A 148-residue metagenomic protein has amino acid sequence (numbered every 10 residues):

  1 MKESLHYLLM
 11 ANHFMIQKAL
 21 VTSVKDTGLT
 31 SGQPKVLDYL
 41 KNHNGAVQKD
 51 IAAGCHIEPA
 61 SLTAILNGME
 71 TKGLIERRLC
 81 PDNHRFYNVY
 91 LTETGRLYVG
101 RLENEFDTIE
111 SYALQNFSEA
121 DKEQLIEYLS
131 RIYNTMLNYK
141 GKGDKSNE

Functional and structural regions predicted by a protein language model:
M1-T27, L91: N-terminal leader segment of winged-helix/HTH proteins
Q17, N67-E127: Charged, amphipathic alpha-helical coiled-coil/dimerization segments
V36-L37: Short alpha-helical "packing" element that flanks the helix-turn-helix/winged-helix DNA-binding module
H43-V47: Short capping segments at the starts of secondary-structure elements
A52: The alpha-helix within a helix-turn-helix
E58: Helix-turn-helix DNA-binding motif, specifically the short coil turn and the N-cap/start of the second
A120-E148: C-terminal regulatory/oligomerization modules of transcriptional regulators
